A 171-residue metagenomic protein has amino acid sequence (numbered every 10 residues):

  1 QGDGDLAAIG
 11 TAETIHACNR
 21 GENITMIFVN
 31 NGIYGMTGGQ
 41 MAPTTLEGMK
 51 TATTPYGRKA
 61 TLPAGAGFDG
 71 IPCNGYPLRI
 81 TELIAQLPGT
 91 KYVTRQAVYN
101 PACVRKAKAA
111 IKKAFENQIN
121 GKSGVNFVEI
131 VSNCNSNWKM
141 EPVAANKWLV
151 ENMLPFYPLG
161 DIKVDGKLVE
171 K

Functional and structural regions predicted by a protein language model:
Q1-G35, Q40, A109-A114: Thiamine diphosphate
G4-A7, P101, S132-S136: Gly/Ser/Thr-rich loops at beta-strand to alpha-helix junctions that form or flank small-molecule/cofactor-binding
A17, A42-L46, A144-K147: Short, hinge-like loop/turn segments at secondary-structure boundaries
N19-I24, V29, P88-T90, G121-V125: Short coil/turn connectors at secondary-structure junctions
F28, T94-A97, E129-S132: Short, structured patches in soluble enzyme cores that scaffold and shape functional sites
G35-T37, A102-R105, N135-K139: Short acidic/glycine-rich loop or secondary-structure boundary segments that cap or lie
A42-Q118: Conserved thiamine diphosphate
I119-G124, E129-K171: Flexible, low-complexity linker and terminal segments
